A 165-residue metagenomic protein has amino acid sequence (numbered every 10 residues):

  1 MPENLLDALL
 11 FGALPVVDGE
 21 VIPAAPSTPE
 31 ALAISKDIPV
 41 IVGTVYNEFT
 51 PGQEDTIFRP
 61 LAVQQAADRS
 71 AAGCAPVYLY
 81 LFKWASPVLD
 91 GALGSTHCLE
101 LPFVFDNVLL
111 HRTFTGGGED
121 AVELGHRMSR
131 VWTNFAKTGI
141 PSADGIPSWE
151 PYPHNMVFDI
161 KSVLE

Functional and structural regions predicted by a protein language model:
M1-L10, S27-E165: C-terminal helix-and-tail extensions that cap enzymatic domains
A13: Active-site-adjacent substrate-binding region of metalloamidase/peptidase-like peptide-processing proteins
V16-A31: A Trp-anchored, charged/polar loop motif used as the substrate-binding/catalytic surface of acyl/ester-handling
